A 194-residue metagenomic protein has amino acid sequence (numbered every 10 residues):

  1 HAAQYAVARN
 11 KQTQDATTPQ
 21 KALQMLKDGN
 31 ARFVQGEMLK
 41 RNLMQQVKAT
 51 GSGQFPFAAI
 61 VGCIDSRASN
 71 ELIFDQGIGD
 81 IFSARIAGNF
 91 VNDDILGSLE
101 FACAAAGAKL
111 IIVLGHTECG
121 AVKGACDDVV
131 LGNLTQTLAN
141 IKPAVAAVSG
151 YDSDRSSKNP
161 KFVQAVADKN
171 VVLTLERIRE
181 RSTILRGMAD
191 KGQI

Functional and structural regions predicted by a protein language model:
H1-G53, G79, G88-G97, F101-K109 (+1 more regions): Divalent-metal-activated hydrolytic enzyme cores
L26, I60, A84, V113 (+1 more regions): Divalent metal-coordination and catalytic microenvironments
Q54-F57, V61-S98: Active-site cofactor/substrate anionic-group-binding motifs, chiefly glycine- and Lys/Arg-rich phosphate-binding loops
F57-A59, A108-I111: Short active-site oxyanion
L114-E118: Histidine-centered catalytic micro-motifs
